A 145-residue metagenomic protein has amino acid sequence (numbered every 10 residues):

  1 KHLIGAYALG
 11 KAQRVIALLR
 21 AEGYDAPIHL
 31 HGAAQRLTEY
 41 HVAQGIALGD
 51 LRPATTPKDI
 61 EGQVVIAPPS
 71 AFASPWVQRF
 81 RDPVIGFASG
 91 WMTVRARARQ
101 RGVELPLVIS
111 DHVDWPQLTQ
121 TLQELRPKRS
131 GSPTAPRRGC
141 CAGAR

Functional and structural regions predicted by a protein language model:
K1-R145: Acidic/His-rich, metal-assisted hydrolase cores and their charged scaffolds
